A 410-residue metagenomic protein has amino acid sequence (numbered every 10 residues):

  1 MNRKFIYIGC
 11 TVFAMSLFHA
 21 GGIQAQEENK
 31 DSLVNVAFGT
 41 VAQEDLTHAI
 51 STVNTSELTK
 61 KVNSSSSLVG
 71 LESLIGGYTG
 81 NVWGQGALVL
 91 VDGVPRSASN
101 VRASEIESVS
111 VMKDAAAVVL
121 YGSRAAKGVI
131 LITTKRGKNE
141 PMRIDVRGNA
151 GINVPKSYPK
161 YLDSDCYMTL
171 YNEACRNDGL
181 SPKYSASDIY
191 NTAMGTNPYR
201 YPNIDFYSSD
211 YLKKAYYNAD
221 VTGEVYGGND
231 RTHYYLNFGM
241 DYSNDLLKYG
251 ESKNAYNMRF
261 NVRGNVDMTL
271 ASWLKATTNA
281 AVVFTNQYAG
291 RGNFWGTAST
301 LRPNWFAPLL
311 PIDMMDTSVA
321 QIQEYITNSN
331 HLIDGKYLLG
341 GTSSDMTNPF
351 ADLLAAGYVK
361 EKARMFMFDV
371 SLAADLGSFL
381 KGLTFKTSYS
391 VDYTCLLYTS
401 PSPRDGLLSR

Functional and structural regions predicted by a protein language model:
M1-R263, K275-T277, T342: Short, small/polar-rich motifs associated with maturation and membrane association, primarily at protein termini
E105-E107, A125-P155, R231-E324, G357-L397: Transmembrane beta-barrel strand/turn architecture of Gram-negative outer membrane proteins
V118, T222-G223, A374-L376, R404: Short secondary-structure capping/turn segments at boundaries of alpha-helices and beta-strands
N203, T347-L353: Short glycine/proline-rich turn/loop motifs
S208-K213, D352-K360: Asp/Glu-centered strand-loop micro-motifs enriched in Gly/Pro and often flanked by an aromatic residue
S329-H331: Solvent-exposed loop segments that connect transmembrane elements
K336-L338, S343-M346: The feature marks either
Y398-S409: Single conserved hydrophobic/aromatic residue that forms the stacking wall/gate of nucleotide- or nucleobase-binding
